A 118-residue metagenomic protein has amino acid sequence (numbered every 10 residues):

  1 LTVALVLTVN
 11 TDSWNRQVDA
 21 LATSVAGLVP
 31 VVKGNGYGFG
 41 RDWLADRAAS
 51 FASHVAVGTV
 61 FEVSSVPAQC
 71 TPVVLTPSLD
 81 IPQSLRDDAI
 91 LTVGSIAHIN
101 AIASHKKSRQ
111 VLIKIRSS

Functional and structural regions predicted by a protein language model:
L1-T2: Gly-rich Lys/Arg/Thr-decorated short loops/hinges at beta-loop-alpha junctions or inter-strand turns that position
L5-V6, S13-R16, A26-S118: Active-site-proximal beta-alpha core segment in soluble small-molecule metabolic enzymes
